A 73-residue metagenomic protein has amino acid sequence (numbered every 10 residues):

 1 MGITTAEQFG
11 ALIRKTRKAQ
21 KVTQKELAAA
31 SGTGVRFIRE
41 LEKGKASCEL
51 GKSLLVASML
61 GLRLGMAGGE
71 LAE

Functional and structural regions predicted by a protein language model:
M1-Q8: A detector for short, charged/polar N-terminal pre-domain segments
A11-E26, A30: Short basic helix-loop element that most often maps to the first helix and adjoining turn of HTH DNA-binding modules
G32-A46: Recognition helix of helix-turn-helix/homeodomain-like DNA-binding domains that insert into the DNA major groove
K43, G68-G69: Short, conserved catalytic or interaction motifs in soluble domains
G51-A67: DNA major-groove recognition helix of helix-turn-helix/homeodomain DNA-binding modules
L71-E73: Helix-turn-helix/homeodomain-like alpha-helical modules used for DNA recognition and transcription-factor dimerization
